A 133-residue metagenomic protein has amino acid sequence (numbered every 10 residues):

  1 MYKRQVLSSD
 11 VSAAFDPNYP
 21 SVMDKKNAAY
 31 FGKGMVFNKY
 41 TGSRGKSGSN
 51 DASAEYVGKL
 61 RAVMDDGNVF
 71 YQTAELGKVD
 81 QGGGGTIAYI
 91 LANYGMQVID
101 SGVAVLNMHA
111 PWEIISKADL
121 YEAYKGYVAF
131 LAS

Functional and structural regions predicted by a protein language model:
M1-Y2: Conserved small/polar residues in nucleotide/adenosyl-binding loops
A13: Short, glycine/acidic-enriched loop or turn micro-motifs at the edges of active sites
D16-Y19, M23-W112: Active-site-adjacent substrate-binding region of metalloamidase/peptidase-like peptide-processing proteins
V103-S133: His/Asp/Glu-rich mid-to-C-terminal helical/loop segments that flank catalytic regions of hydrolases
